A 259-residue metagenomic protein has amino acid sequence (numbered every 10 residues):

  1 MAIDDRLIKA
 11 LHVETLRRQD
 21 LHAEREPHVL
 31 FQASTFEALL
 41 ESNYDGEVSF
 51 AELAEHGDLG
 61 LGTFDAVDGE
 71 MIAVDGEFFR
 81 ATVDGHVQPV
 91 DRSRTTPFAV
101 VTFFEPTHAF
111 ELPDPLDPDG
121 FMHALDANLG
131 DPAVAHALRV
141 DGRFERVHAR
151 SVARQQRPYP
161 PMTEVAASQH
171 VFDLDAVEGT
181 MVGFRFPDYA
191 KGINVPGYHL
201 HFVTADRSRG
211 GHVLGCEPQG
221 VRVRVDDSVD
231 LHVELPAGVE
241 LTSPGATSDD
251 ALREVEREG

Functional and structural regions predicted by a protein language model:
A2-A33, E37: Hydrophobic, proline/glycine-rich low-complexity stretches
A2-V13, N43-D45, E52, G69-I72 (+1 more regions): Intrinsically disordered, low-complexity terminal/linker regions enriched in Pro/Ser/Gly and acidic residues
L30-P97: N-terminal low-complexity or amphipathic/hydrophobic leaders
D75-D126: Hydrophobic alpha-helical segments and helix pairs
A81-T82, H148-A149, K191-G192, G210-H212: Short helix/loop capping segments that flank catalytic or ligand/cofactor-binding pockets
G120-F184, Y189-I193: Long, positively charged binding patches that form subdomain-scale interaction surfaces for polyanionic ligands
V195-V203: Histidine-centered divalent-metal-coordination microenvironment in nucleic-acid enzymes
T204-T247: A hydrophobic, small-residue-rich beta->alpha segment in the mid-to-C-terminal subdomain of diverse proteins
